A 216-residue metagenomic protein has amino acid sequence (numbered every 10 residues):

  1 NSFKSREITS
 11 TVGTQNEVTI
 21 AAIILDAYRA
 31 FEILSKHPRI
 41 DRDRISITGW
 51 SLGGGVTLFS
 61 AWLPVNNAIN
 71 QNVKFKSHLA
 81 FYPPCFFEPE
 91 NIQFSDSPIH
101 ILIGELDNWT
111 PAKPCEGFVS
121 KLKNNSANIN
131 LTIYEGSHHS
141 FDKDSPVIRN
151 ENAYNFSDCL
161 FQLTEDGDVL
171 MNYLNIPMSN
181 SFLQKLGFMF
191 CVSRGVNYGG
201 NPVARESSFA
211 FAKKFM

Functional and structural regions predicted by a protein language model:
N1-H37, M189-N197: Serine-hydrolase catalytic machinery in alpha/beta-hydrolase-like enzymes
N1-S5, P84, S137: Short beta-to-alpha linker loops that shape the active-site pocket of alpha/beta-hydrolase fold enzymes
S10-T11, I92, D142-V147: Short aromatic-enriched loop/helix-cap "lid" or pocket-rim segments at secondary-structure transitions that line
V18-D96, N108, K113: Primarily recognizes the serine-hydrolase "nucleophile elbow" in alpha/beta-hydrolase and SGNH/GDSL folds
S95, H100-I103, D107, Y134: Short beta-strand/loop motif that positions the catalytic acidic residue of the alpha/beta-hydrolase fold
L106-T110, H139-S140: Acidic catalytic loop of the alpha/beta-hydrolase fold
T110-K121, P146: Short alpha-helix in the alpha/beta-hydrolase fold that links the catalytic acid
N128-M216: C-terminal catalytic histidine-bearing segment of alpha/beta-hydrolase fold enzymes
